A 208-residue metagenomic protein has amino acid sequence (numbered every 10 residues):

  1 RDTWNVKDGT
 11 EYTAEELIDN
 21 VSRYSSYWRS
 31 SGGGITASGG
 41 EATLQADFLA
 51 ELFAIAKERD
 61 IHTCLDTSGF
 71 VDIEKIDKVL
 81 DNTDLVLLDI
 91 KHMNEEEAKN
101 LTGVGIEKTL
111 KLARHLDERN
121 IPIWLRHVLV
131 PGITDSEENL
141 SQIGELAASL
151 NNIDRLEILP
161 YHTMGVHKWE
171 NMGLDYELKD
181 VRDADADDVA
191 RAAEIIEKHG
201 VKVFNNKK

Functional and structural regions predicted by a protein language model:
R1-E11: Canonical Radical SAM [4Fe-4S] cluster-binding loop centered on the CxxxCxxC motif and its immediate flanking residues
V6, K99-G105, G173-V181: Short glycine-enriched, charge-decorated loop/helix-capping segments at active-site entrances that position
E11, I106, E137, D183-A186 (+1 more regions): Electropositive phosphate-/nucleotide-binding environments in soluble metabolic enzymes
E16-N171: Conserved AdoMet/S-adenosylmethionine-binding subsite of the radical SAM
E145-A148, D154, E170-I195: A structural motif corresponding to the C-terminal lobe/cap of the Radical SAM core domain
K198-K208: Radical SAM enzyme core and accessory elements
